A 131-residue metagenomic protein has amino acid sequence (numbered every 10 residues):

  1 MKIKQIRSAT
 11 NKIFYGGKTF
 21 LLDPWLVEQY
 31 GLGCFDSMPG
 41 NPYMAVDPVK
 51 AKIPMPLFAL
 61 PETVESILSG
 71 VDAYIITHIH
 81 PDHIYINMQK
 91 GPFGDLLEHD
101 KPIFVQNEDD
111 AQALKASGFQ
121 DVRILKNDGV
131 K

Functional and structural regions predicted by a protein language model:
M1-K4: Extreme N-terminal starter segment of soluble prokaryotic enzymes
I6, I75, F104-V105: Active-site-adjacent beta-strand anchor residues
I6-S8, S69: Extracytoplasmic
S8-N11, T63: Short secondary-structure capping/turn segments at boundaries of alpha-helices and beta-strands
A9, V27-Q29, I79-I84, D110-A113 (+1 more regions): Active-site environment of divalent metal-dependent phosphoester hydrolases
I13-G17: Active-site beta-strand termini and strand-to-loop segments that position acidic
K18-I75, I86-D95: Pre-active-site segment of Zn-dependent metallo-hydrolases
D100-K131: Metallo-beta-lactamase
